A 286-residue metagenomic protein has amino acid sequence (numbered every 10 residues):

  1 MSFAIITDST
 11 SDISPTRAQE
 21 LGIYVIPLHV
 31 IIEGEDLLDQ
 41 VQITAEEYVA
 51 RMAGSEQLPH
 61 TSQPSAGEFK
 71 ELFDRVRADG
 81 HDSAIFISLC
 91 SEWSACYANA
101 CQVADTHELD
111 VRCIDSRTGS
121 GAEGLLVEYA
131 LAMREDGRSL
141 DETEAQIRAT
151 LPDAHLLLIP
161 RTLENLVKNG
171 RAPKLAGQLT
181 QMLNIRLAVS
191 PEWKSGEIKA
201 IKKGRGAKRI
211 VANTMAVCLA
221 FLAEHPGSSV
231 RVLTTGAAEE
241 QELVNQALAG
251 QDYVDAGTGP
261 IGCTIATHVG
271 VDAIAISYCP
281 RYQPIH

Functional and structural regions predicted by a protein language model:
M1-S2, H286: Short, Lys/Arg-enriched, disordered terminal segments
A4-Q63: N-terminal glycine-rich anion-binding loop in soluble enzyme alpha/beta folds
T10-Y24, L28-H29, S83, E92 (+2 more regions): Mixed-charge interfacial surface used for oligomerization/domain docking and macromolecular partner engagement
L38, S116-G119: A short, ordered amphipathic alpha-helix with a cationic face
A45-Y48, F69, V127: A general structural signal for well-ordered alpha-helical segments in protein cores
S55-Q57, Q63-S91, A98-N99, E144 (+1 more regions): Glycine-rich phosphate- or other oxyanion-binding loops that anchor nucleotides, phosphorylated ligands
